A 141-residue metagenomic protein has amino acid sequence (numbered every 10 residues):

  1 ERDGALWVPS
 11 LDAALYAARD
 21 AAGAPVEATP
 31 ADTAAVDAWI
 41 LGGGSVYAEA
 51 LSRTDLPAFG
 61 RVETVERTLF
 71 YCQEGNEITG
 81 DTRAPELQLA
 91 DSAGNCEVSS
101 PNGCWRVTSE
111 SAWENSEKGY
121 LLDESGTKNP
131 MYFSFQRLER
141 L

Functional and structural regions predicted by a protein language model:
E1-L141: Enzymes that bind and transform nitrogen-containing heteroaromatic metabolites
